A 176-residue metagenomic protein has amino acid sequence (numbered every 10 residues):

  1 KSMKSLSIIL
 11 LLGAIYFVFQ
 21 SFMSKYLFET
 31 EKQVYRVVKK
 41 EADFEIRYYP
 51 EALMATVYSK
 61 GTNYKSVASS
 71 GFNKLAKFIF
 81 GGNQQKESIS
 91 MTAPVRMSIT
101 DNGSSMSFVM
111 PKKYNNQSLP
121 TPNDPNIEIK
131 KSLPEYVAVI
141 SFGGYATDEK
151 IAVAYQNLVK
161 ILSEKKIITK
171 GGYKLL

Functional and structural regions predicted by a protein language model:
S2-L176: A solvent-exposed interaction/effector surface
